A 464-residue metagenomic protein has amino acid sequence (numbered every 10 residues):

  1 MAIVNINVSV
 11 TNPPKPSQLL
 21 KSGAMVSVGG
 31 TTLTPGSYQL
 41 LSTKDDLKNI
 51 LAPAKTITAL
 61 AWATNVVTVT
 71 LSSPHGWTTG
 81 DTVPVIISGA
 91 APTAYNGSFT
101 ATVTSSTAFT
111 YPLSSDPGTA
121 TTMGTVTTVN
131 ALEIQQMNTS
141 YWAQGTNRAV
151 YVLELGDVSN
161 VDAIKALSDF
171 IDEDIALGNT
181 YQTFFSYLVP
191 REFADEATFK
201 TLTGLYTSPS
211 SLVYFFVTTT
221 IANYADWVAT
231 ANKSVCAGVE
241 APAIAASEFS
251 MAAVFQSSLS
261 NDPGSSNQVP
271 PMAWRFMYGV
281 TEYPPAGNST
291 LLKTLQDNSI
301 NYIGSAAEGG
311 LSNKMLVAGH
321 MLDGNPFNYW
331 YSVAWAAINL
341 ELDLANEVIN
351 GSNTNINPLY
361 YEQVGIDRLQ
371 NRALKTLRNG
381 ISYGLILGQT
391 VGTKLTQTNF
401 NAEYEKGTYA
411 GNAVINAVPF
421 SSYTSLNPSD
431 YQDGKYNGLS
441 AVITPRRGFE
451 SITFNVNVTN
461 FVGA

Functional and structural regions predicted by a protein language model:
M1-K55, A59-A61, G76-T78, F99 (+1 more regions): Surface-exposed assembly/interface segments
A54-D81, I86-N130: Small/polar beta-strand repeat architecture
